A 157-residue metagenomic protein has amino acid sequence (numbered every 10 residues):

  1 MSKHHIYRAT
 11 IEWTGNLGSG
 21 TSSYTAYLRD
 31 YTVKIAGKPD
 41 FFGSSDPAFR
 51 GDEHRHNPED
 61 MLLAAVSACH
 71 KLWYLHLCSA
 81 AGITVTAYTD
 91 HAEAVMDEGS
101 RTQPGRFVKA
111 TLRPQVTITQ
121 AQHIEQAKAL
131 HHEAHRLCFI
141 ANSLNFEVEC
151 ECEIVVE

Functional and structural regions predicted by a protein language model:
M1-A64, L72-E157: Extended beta-strand/beta-hairpin segments
